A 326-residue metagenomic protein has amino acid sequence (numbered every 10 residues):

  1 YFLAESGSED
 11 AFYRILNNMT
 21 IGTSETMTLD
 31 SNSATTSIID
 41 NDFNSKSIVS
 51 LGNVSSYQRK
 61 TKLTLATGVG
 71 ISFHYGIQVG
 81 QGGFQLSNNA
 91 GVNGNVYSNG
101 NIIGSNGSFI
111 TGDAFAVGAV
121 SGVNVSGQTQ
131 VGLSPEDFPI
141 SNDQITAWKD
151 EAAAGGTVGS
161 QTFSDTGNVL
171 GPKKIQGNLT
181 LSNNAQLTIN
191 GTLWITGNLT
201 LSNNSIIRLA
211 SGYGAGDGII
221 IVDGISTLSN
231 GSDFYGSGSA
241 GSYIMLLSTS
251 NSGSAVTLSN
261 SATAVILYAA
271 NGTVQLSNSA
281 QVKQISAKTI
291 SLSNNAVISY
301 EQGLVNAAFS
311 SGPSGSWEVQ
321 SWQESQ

Functional and structural regions predicted by a protein language model:
Y1-Q81, S310-Q326: Beta-strand/loop motifs with alternating small/hydrophobic and polar/acidic residues, enriched in the first structured
D42-Q186, N198-I206, G212-G214, I225-A240 (+1 more regions): Short, ordered "entry" segments at domain starts
I189-N190: The repeat-register position in solenoid repeat domains
I221: Structured binding/interaction patches within domain cores
